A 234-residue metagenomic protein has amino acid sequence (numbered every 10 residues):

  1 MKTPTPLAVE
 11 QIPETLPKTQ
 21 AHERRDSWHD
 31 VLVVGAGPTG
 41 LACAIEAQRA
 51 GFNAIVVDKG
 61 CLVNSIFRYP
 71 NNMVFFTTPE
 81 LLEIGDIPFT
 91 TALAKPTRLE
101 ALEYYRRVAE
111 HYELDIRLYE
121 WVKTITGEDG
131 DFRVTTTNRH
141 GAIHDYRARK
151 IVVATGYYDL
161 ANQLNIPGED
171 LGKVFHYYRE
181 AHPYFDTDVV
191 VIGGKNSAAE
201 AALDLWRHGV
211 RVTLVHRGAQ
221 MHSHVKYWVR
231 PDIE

Functional and structural regions predicted by a protein language model:
M1-V34, R49, N64, R68 (+1 more regions): FAD-binding core/adjacent interface of flavoenzyme oxidoreductases
Q20-H29, V33-K59, Y177-H224: Rossmann-like dinucleotide/flavin-binding elements
C43, Y105, I233: Aromatic/hydrophobic pocket-lining residues that form π-stacking "cages" and hydrophobic walls in ligand
A47, Y69-M73, D131, N165-E169 (+2 more regions): Short, glycine/charged-enriched secondary-structure capping and boundary segments
G51, P231-E234: Short, intrinsically disordered, charge-balanced linker/junction segments flanking boundaries in proteins
N53, N64-E103: Glycine-rich active-site loop/strand segments that organize a redox cofactor
L82-R98, T124, D131-T135, V212-A219: Helix-loop-beta segment of a Rossmann-like dinucleotide-binding subdomain
P88-R107, I116-L118, A219-R230: Short beta-strand to alpha-helix junction loop
